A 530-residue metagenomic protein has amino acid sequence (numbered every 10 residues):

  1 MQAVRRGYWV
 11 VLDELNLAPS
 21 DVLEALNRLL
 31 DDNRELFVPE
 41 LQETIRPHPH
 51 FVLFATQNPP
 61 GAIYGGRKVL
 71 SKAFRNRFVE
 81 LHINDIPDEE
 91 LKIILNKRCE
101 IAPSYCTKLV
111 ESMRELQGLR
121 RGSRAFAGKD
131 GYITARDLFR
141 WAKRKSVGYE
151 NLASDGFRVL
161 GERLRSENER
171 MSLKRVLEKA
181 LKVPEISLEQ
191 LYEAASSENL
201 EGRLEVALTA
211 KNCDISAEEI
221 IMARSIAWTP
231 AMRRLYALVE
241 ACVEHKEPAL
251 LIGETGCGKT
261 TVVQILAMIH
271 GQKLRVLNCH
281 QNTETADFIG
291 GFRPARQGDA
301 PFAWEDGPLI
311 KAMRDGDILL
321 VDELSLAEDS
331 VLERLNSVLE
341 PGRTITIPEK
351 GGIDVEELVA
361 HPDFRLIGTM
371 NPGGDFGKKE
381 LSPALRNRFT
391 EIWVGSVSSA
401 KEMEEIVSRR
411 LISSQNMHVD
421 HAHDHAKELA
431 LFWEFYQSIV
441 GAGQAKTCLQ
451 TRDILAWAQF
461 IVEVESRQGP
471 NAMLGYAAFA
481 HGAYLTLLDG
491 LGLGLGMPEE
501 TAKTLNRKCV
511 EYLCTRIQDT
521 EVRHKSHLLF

Functional and structural regions predicted by a protein language model:
M1, I269-Q297: AAA+/P-loop NTPase substrate/partner-engagement loops
M1-G61, V69-A73, R293-P294, I318-N371 (+1 more regions): Conserved catalytic/switch belt of AAA+ P-loop NTPases
Q2-R5, A231-M232, V239-K246, E254-T255 (+1 more regions): Phosphate-binding P-loop
D13, L26, T56, F78 (+9 more regions): Conserved RecA-like P-loop NTPase ATPase core
D21-L29, V69, A73-R77, E90-K97 (+8 more regions): Alpha-helical scaffold elements adjacent to nucleotide-binding pockets in ATP/GTP-utilizing enzyme cores
P49-V52, N76-V79, N84-T229, R233-A237 (+3 more regions): Alpha-helical lid/collar subdomain of P-loop NTPases
A62-E89, Q272-V276, P362, F376-V397: A short helix-turn-beta junction within AAA+ P-loop NTPase domains corresponding to the substrate/partner-engaging
E244, P248-N282: Walker A/P-loop
